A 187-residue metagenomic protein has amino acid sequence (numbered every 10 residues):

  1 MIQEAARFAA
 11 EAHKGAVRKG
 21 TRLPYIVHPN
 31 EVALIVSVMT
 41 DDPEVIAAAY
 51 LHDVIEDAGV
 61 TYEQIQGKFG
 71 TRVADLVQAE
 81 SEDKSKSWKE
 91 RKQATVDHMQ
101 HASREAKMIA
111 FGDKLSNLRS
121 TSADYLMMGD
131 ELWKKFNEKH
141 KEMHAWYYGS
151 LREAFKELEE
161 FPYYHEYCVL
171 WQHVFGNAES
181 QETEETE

Functional and structural regions predicted by a protein language model:
M1-E187: Active-site helical microenvironments for divalent-metal-assisted chemistry
